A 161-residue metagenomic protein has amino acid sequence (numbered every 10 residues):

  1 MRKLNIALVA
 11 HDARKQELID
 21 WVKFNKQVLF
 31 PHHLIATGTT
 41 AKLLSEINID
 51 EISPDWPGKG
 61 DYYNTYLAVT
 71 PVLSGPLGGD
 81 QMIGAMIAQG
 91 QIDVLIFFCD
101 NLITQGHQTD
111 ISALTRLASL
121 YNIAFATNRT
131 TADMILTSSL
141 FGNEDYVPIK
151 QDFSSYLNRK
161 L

Functional and structural regions predicted by a protein language model:
M1-H33: N-terminal phosphate-binding or glycine-rich loops at protein starts, especially the Walker A/P-loop of NTPases
W21-Q27, I49-S53, I111-A113: Short, solvent-exposed amphipathic alpha-helical segments in soluble enzyme and RNA/protein-processing domains
P31-L44: Short internal beta-strands
I35-T37, P71-L73, F97, F125-R129: General beta-strand structural signal in soluble alpha/beta enzymes
N48-M82: Active-site rim loops that border cofactor/substrate pockets in soluble metabolic enzymes
G75-R116: Mid-chain, well-packed structural core segment of small domains
Q108-I135: Short, acidic/small-residue loops that bind anionic groups at enzyme active sites
T130-L161: Short, glycine-/small-residue-rich phosphate/pyrophosphate-handling segment
